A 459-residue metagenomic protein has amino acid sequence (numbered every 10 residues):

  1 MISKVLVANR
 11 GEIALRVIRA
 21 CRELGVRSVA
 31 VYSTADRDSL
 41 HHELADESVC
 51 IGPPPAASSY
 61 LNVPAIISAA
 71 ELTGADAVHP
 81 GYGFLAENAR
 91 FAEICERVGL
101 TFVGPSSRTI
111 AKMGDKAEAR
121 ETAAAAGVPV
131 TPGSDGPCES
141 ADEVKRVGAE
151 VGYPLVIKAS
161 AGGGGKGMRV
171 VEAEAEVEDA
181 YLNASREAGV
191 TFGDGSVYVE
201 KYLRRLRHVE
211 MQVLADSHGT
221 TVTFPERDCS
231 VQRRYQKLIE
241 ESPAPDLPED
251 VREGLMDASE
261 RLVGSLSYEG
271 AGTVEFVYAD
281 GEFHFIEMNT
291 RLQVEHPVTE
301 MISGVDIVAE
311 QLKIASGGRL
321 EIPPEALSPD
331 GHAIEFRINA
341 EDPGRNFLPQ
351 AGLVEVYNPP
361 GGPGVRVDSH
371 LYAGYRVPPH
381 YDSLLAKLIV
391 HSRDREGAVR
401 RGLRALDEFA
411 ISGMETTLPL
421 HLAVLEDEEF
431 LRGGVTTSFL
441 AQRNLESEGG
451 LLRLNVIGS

Functional and structural regions predicted by a protein language model:
M1-A125, C138-R146, G397: ATP-binding N-terminal substructure of ATP-dependent carboxylate-amine bond-forming enzymes
I2, V7-V26, T34, S48 (+8 more regions): ATP-dependent carboxylate activation and anion-phosphoryl transfer catalytic cores that bind Mg-ATP to form
A57-S58, I110, G167, H296-V298: A generic structural signal for short coil/turn motifs at secondary-structure boundaries
G133-S134: Conserved beta3 strand of the protein kinase N-lobe
R146-V156: Acidic/histidine-enriched active-site and ligand-binding environments that engage anionic O-linkages
